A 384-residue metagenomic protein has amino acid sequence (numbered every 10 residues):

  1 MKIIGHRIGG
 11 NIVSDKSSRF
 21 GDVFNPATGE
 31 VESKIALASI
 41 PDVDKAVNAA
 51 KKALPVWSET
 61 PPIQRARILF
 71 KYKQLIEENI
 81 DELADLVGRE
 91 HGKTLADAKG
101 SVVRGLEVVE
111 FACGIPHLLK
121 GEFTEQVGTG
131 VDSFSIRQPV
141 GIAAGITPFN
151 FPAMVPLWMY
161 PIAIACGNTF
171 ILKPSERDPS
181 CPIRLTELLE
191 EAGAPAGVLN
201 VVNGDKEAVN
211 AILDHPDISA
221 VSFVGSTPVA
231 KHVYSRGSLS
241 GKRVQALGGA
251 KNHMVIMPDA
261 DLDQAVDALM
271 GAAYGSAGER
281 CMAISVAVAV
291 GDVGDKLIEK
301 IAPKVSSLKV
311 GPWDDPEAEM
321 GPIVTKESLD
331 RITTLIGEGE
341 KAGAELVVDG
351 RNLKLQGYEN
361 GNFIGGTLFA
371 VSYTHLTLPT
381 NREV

Functional and structural regions predicted by a protein language model:
M1-V131, V324: N-terminal Rossmann-like NAD(P)+-binding subdomain of aldehyde/semialdehyde dehydrogenases
G29, R65, V87, V109 (+7 more regions): Residue-level signal for inorganic ion chemistry
V47, A66-K73, A84, V102 (+10 more regions): Hydrophobic face of alpha-helices
L54, S58, K73-I80, A84 (+13 more regions): Structural signal for hydrophobic packing residues in well-ordered secondary-structure cores of soluble enzyme domains
G121-Q264: Rossmann-like NAD(P) dinucleotide-binding subdomain of oxidoreductase/dehydrogenase enzymes
P228-Y373: ALDH superfamily catalytic-core signature
T374-T380: Conserved small/polar residues in nucleotide/adenosyl-binding loops
